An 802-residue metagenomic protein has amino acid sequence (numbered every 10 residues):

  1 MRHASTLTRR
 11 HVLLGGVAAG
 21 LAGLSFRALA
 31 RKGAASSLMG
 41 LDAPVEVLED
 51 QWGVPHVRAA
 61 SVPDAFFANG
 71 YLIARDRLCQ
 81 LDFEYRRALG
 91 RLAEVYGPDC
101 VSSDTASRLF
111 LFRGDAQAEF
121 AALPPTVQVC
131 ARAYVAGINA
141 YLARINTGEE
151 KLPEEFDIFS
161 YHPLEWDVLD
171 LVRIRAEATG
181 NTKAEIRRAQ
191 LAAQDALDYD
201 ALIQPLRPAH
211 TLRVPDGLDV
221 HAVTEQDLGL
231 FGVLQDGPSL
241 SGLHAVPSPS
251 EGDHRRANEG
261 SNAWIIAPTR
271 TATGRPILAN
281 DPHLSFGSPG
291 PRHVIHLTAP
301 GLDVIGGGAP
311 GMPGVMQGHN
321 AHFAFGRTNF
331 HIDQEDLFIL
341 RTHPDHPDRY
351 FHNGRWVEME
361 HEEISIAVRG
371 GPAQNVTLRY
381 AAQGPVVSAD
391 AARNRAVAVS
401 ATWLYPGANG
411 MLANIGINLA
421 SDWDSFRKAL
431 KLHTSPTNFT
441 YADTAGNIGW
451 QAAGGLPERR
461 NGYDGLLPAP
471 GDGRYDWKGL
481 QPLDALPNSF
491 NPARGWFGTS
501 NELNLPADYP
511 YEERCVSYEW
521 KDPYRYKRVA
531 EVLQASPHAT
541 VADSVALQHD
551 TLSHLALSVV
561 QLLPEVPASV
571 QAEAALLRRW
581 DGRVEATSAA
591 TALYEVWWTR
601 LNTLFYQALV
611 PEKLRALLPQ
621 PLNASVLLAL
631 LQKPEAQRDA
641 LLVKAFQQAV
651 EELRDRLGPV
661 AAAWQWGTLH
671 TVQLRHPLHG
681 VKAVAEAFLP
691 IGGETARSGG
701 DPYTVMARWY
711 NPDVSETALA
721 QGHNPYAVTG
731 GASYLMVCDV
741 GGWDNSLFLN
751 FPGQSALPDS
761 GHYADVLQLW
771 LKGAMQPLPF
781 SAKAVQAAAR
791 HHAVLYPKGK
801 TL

Functional and structural regions predicted by a protein language model:
R2-G20: N-terminal secretory signal peptides and thylakoid transit peptides that target proteins across membranes
G33-I277, P282, G306: Substrate-recognition/specificity elements adjacent to catalytic centers across diverse enzyme folds
A267-T269, R275-R355, T444, Q451-A453: Structured soluble/peripheral alpha/beta segments that form catalytic or ligand/cofactor-binding pockets
I332-Y463: Glycine- and hydrophobic-rich flexible loops that cap the catalytic core of alpha/beta enzyme folds
S435-V532: Hydrophobic alpha-helical segments
C515-P567, A663-L802: Terminal end segments
E573-D655: A terminal-accessory region detector
